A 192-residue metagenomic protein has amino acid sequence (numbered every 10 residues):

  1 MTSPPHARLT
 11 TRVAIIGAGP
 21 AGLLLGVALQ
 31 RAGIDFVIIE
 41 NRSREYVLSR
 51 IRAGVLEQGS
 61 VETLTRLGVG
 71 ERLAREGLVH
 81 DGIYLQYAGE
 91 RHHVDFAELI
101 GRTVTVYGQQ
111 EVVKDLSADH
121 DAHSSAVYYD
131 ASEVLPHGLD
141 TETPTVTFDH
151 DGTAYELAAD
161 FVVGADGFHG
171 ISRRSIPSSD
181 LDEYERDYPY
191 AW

Functional and structural regions predicted by a protein language model:
P5-A21: Beta1/beta-strand and adjacent pyrophosphate-binding region of the FAD-binding site in flavoprotein oxidoreductases
L9-T11, G152-F161: Core beta-strand elements of the Rossmann-like FAD/NAD(P) dinucleotide-binding domain in flavoenzyme oxidoreductases
I16, L157-F168: Short hydrophobic core segments
Q30-I51: Glycine-rich FAD pyrophosphate-binding loop
L48-A53, E57-H123, H137-T141: Active-site-adjacent segment of FAD-dependent monooxygenases/related oxidoreductases
Y129-P144: A conserved short coil-to-beta-strand element within the FAD-binding core of flavoproteins
G164-S179: Flavin (primarily FAD) binding-site architecture
